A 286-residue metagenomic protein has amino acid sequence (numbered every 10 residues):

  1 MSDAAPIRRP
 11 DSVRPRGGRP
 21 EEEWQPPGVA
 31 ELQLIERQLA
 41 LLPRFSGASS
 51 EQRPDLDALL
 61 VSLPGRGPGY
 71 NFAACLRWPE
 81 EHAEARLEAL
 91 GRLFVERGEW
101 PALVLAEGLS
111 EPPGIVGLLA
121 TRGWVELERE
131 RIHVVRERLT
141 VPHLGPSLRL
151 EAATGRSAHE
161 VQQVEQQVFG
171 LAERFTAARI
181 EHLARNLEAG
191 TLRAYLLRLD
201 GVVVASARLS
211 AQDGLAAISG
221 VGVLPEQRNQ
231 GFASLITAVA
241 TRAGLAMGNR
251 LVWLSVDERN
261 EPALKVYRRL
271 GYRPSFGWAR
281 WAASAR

Functional and structural regions predicted by a protein language model:
M1-E96, P112: N-terminal charged segments
S2-Q38, C75, E130, V141-R179: Short amphipathic alpha-helix that is part of the acyltransferase structural core
E81-A158, W281-A283: Acyl-donor-binding surface of acyltransferase catalytic domains
A83-R92, G220-P225, N229-A246, L264-R269: Conserved acetyl-CoA-binding loop-helix of GNAT-fold acetyltransferases
R97-E107, G244-S255: Conserved GNAT acetyl-CoA-binding A-motif
V104-P112, P225, L254-L264, W281-R286: Conserved beta-strand-loop-alpha-helix junction that forms the acyl-donor binding cleft
S110-E126, Q230, S234, E258-G277: Conserved active-site alpha-helix within GNAT-family acetyltransferase domains
F175-L224: A conserved beta-strand-loop-helix scaffold within acyl/acetyltransferase catalytic domains
